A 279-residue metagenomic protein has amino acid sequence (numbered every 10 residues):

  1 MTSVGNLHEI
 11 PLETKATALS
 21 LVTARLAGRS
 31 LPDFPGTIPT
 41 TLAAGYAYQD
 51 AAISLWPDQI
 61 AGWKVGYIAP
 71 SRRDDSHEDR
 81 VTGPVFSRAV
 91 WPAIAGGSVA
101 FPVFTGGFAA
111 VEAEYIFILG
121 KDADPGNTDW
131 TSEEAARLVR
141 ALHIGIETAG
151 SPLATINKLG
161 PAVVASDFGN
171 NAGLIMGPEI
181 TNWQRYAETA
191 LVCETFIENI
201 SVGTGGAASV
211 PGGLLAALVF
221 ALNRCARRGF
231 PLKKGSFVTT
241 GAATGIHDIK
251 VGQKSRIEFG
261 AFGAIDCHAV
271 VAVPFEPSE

Functional and structural regions predicted by a protein language model:
V4-G212, K254, F262-V270: Catalytic-core "active-site belt" of small-molecule-metabolizing enzymes, emphasizing His/Asp/Glu-rich regions
A47, A216-V219: A generic alpha-helix surface/boundary motif
F108-V111, L174-I180, F230-T239, F275-E279: Short, highly charged low-complexity linear segments
L218-K250: A conserved acidic, glycine/proline-rich C-terminal tail/linker
T239-E279: Conserved catalytic-core subdomain
